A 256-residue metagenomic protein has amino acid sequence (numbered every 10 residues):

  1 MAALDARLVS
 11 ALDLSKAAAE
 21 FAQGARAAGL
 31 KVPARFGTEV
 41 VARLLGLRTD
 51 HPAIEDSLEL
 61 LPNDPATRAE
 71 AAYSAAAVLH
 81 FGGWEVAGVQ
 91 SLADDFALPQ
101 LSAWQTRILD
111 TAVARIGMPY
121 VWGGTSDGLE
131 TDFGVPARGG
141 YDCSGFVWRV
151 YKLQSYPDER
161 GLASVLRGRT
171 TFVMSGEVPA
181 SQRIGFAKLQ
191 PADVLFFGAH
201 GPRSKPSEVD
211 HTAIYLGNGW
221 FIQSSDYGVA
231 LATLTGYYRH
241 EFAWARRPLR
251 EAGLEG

Functional and structural regions predicted by a protein language model:
A2-T38, T49-R68, V78-T106, G168-P179 (+1 more regions): Feature responds to low-complexity, polar/acidic, surface-exposed segments characteristic of secreted/exported proteins
A3-L8, G46-T49, A75-G83, A112-Y120 (+5 more regions): Sec/Tat-exported extracytoplasmic proteins
P33-A34, V41-A42, S102-R107, V113-A114 (+4 more regions): Extracellular/periplasmic catalytic domains that process cell-envelope and extracellular macromolecules
A34-T38, T67, A71-S74, W104-I108 (+3 more regions): Stable alpha-helical elements in mature extracytoplasmic
A66, A71, A77, A163-M174 (+2 more regions): Aromatic- and glycine-rich peptidoglycan recognition patches
E70, A192-D193: Structural motif
H80-V121, E241-G256: Non-catalytic ligand/cofactor/substrate-binding and regulatory segments of enzyme domains
V121-P191, P202: Catalytic cysteine-centered active-site loop
